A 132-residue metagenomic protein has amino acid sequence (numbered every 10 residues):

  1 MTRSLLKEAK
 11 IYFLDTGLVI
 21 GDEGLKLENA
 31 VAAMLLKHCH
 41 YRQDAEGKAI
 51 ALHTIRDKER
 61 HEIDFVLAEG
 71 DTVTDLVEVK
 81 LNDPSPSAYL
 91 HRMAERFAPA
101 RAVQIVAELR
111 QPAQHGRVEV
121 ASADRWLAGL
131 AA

Functional and structural regions predicted by a protein language model:
M1-V73: Accessory nucleic acid-recognition modules appended to NTPase machines
T2-S4, A94, R110-P112: Short secondary-structure boundary/capping segments
Y12, H53, V77, R101-I105 (+1 more regions): Hydrophobic/aromatic beta-strand patches that form the interior of the parallel beta-sheet core in alpha/beta enzyme
L35, A100, I105-L109: Intrinsically disordered, low-complexity Ser/Thr/Pro/Gly-rich regulatory segments
E62-I63, S85-A88, R110-H115: Short active-site-adjacent structural elements
V73-P84: Active-site ExK catalytic segment of metal-dependent nucleases
N82-A102: Short, charged, amphipathic alpha-helix that recurs within catalytic cores of restriction-modification and other
L109-A132: Domain-level recognition of nuclease-like catalytic cores that cleave nucleotide substrates
